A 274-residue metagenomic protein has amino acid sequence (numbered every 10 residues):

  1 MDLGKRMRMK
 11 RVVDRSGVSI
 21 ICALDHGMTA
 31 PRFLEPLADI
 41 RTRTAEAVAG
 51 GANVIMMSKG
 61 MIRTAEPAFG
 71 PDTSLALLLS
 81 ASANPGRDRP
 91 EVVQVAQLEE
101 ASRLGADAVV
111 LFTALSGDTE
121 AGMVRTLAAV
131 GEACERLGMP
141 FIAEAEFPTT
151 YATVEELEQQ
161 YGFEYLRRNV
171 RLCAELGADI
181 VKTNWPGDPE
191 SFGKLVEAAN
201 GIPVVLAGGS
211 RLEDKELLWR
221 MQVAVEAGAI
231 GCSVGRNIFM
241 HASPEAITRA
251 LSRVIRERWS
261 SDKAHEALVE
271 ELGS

Functional and structural regions predicted by a protein language model:
M1-H26: N-terminal basic, low-complexity leaders that serve as flexible interaction/assembly modules and, when applicable, as
V12-R15, P31, A65, H241-A242: Surface-exposed loop/turn and secondary-structure junction residues enriched for glycine/proline
S19-N84, R89-V204, K215-I230, R253 (+1 more regions): Alpha/beta enzyme core
G187-D188, S210-D214, I238-M240: Short Gly/Pro-enriched loop/turn and capping motifs at secondary-structure junctions
V225-G228, F239-S274: C-terminal helical cap(s) of enzyme catalytic domains, especially alpha/beta-barrels
